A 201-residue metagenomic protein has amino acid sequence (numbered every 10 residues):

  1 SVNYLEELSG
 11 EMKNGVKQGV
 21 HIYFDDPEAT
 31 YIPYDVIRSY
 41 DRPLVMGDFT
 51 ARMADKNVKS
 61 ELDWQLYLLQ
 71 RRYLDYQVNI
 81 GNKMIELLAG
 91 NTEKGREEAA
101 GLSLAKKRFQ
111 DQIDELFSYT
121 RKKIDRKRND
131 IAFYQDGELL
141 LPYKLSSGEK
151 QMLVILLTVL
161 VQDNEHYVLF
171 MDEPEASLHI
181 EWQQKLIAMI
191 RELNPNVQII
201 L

Functional and structural regions predicted by a protein language model:
S1-P142: Phosphate-coordinating catalytic segments in nucleotide- and nucleic-acid-processing enzymes
D111, Y119, K123-L201: Switch/communication elements of ASCE P-loop NTPase nucleotide-binding domains
